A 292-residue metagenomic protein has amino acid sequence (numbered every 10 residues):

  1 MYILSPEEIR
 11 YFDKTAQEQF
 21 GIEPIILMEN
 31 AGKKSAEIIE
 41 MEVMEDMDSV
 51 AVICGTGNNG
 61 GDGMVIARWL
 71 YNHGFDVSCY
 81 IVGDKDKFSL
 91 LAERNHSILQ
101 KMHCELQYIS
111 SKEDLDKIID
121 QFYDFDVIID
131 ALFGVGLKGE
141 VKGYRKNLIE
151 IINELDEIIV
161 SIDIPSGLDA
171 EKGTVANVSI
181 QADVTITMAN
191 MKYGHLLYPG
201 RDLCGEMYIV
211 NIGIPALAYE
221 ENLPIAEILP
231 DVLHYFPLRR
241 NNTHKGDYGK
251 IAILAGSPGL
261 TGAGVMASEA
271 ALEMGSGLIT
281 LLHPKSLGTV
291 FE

Functional and structural regions predicted by a protein language model:
M1-V82, S89, H195-E292: Small-residue (G/A/S/T)-rich helix-start motifs and N-terminal tracts that mark the onset
A36-L132, E140-I162: Nucleotide and nucleotide-moiety/phosphate-recognizing core
K85, D114, G167, S286-L287: Positions that flank functional sites
Y108, I159-S161, T187-M188, T280-P284: Short, hydrophobic beta-strand segments that form beta-sheet elements in well-ordered domains
D126-V127, L132-L223: Internal gly/pro-rich beta-alpha loop/helix module that stabilizes soluble enzyme cofactors or their anionic handles
